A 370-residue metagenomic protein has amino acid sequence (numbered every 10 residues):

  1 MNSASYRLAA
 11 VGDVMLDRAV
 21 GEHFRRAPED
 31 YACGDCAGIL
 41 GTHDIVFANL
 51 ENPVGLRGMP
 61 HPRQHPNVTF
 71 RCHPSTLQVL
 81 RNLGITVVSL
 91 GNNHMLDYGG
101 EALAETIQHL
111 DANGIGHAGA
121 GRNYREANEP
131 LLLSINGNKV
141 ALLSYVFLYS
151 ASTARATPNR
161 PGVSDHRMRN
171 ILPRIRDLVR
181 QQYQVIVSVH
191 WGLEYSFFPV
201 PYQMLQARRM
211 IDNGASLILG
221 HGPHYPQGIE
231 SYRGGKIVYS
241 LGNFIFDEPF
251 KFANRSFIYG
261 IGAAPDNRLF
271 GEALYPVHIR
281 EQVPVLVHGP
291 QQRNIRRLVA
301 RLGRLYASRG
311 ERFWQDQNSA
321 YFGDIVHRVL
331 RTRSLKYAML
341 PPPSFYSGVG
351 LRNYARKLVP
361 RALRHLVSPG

Functional and structural regions predicted by a protein language model:
M1-G91, G99: N-terminal catalytic scaffold of extracellular/periplasmic and nuclease hydrolases that process anionic headgroups
N2, E22, G260-G370: A short C-terminal boundary segment appended to hydrolase-like catalytic domains
D13, A48, L90, H94 (+5 more regions): Divalent metal-coordination and catalytic microenvironments
D17-A19, V54-R57, N93-I107, Y124-E129 (+4 more regions): Active-site environment of divalent metal-dependent phosphoester hydrolases
G21-G34, N67-F70, L132-S188, V285-G289: Binuclear metal-dependent hydrolase catalytic cores centered on His/Asp/Glu-rich metal-binding motifs
H43-G55, N92, I175-F198: Short acidic, glycine-rich surface-loop motifs adjacent to enzyme active sites
L56-R81, Y183-S216: Active-site-proximal segments of metal-dependent phosphoesterases and phosphodiesterases across multiple
G84-V87, V200-Y259: Conserved beta-sheet core of the metallophosphoesterase superfamily
